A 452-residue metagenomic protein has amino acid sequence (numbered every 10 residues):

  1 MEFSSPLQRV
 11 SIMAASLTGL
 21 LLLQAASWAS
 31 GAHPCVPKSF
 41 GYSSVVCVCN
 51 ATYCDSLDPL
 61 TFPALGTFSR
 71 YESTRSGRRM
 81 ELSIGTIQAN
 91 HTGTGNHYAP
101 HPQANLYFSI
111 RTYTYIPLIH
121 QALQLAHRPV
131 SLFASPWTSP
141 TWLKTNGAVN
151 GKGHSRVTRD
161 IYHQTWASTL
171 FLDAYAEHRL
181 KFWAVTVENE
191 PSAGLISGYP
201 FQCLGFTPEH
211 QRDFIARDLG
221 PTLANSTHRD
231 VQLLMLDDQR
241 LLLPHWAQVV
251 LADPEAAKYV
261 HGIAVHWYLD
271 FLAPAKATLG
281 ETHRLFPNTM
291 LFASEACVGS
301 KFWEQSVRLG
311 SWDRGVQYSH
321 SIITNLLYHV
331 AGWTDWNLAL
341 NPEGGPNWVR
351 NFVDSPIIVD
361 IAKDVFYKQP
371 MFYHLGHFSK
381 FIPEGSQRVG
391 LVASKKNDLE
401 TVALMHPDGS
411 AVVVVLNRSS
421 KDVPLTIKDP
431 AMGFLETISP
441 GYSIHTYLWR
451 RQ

Functional and structural regions predicted by a protein language model:
E2-V187, A193, F206, H210-Y259 (+5 more regions): Non-catalytic accessory regions flanking glycosidase/transglycosidase catalytic cores in CAZymes
T145-G147, I196-F201, W303-S306: Short acidic, glycine/proline-rich loop/turn micro-motifs
E190-P191, A296: Generic detector of well-ordered alpha-helical packing
V260-D270, E304-I322: Extracellular glycoside hydrolase catalytic/binding regions
F292-S294: Active-site neighborhood of phospho(di)ester-bond hydrolases with catalytic His/Asp-centered motifs
G299: Contiguous mid-protein beta-loop-alpha structural module that forms a pocket-lining wall or clamp of enzyme active
